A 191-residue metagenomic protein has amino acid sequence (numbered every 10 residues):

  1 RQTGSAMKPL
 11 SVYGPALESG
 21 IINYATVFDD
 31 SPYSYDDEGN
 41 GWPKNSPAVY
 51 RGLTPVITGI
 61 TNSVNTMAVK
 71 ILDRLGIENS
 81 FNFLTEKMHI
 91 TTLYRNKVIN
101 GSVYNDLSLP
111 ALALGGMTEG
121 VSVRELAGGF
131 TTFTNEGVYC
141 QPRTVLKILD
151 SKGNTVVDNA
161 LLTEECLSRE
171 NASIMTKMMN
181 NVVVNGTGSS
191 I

Functional and structural regions predicted by a protein language model:
R1, G120-I191: A penicillin-recognizing enzyme superfamily signal
T3-F28, G59, G129-F133, M175: Active-site SXXK
S5-L10, T61, N65, L107 (+4 more regions): Short alpha-helical patches at coil-to-helix transitions and adjacent helical residues in well-structured domains
V12-I21, Y33, T61-N65, D73-I77 (+5 more regions): Sec-exported extracytoplasmic/periplasmic mature domains
I21-D30, K70, T92-N96, Y139-R143 (+1 more regions): Acidic/polar loop patches that form or flank catalytic/metal-binding clefts of enzymes that bind anionic ligands
I21-S80, L109, S151-N181: Conserved catalytic neighborhood of penicillin-recognizing serine enzymes
G41-N45, G76-G128: Mid-domain, small-residue-enriched loop/turn segments at the edges of structured enzyme/sensor domains
